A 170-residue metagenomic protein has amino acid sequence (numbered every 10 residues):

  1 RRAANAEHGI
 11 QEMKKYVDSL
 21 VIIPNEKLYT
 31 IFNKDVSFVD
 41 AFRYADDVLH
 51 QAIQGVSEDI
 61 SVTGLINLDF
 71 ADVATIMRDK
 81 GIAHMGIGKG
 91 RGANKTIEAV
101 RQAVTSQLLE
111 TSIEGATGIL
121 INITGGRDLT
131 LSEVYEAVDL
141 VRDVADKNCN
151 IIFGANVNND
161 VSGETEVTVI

Functional and structural regions predicted by a protein language model:
R1-I170: Tubulin/FtsZ superfamily GTPase core signature
